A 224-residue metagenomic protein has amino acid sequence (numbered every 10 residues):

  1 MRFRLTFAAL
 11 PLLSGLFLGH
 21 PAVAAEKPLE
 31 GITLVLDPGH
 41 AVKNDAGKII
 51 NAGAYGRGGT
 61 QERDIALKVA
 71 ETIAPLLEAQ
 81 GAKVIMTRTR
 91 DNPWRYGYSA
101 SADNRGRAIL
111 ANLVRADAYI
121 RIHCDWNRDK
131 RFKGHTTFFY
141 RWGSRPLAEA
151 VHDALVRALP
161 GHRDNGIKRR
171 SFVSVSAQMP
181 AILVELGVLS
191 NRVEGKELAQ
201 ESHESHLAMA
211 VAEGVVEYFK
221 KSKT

Functional and structural regions predicted by a protein language model:
M1-A8: Bacterial N-terminal signal peptides that target proteins for export
A8-F17: Bacterial N-terminal signal peptides
A25-R107: Active-site histidine-acidic residue metal-binding/catalytic motifs, centered on HxH/HExxH-like signatures
T33-P38, K83-R88, A118-I122, T136-F139 (+1 more regions): Structural recognition of the beta-strand scaffold that forms the well-ordered cores of secreted hydrolase catalytic
H40-K43, R90-W94, C124-K130, W142-R145 (+3 more regions): Solvent-exposed loop/turn segments at secondary-structure junctions within structured extracellular/periplasmic domains
A46-T60, D125-A150: A short, glycine/acidic-enriched catalytic loop
S101-D117, Y140-R141, F172-Q178: Mature extracellular/periplasmic domains of secretome proteins
V114, R121-D129, G166-T224: Active-site-adjacent mobile loop/cap segments within catalytic or ligand-binding domains
